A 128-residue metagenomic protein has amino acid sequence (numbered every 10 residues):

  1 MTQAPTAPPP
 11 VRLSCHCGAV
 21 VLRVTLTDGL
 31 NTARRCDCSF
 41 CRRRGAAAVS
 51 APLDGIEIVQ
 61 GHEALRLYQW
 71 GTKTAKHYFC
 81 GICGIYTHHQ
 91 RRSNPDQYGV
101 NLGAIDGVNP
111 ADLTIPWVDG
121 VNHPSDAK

Functional and structural regions predicted by a protein language model:
M1-K128: A short Gly-Trp-Pro
